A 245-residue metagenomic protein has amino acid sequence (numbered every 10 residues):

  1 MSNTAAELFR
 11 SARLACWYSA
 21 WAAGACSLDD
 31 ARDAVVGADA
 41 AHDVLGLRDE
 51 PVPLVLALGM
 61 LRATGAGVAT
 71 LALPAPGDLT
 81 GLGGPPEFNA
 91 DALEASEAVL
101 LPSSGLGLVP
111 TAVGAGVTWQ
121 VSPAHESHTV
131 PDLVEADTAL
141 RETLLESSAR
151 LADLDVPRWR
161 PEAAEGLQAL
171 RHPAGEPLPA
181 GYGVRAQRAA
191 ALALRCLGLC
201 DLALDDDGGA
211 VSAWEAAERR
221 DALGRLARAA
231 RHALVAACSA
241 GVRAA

Functional and structural regions predicted by a protein language model:
M1-V99: N-terminal intrinsically disordered, low-complexity regulatory tails that precede a folded domain
N3, E7, S122, P161: Structured binding/interaction patches within domain cores
A31, A41, A57, L61 (+4 more regions): Generic structural signal of hydrophobic/aromatic residues within well-ordered alpha-helices of folded domains
M60-R150: Internal, hydrophobic cores of structured domains that mediate oligomerization or house catalytic pockets within large
A152-A245: Alpha-helical oligomerization segments
